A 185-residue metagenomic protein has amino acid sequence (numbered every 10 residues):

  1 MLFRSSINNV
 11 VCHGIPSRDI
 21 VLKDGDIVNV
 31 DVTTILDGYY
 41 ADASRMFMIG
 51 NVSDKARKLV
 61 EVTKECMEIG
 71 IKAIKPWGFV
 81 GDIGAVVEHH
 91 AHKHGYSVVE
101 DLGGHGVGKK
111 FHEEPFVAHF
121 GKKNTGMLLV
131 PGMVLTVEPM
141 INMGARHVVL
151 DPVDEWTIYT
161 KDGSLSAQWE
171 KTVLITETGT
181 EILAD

Functional and structural regions predicted by a protein language model:
M1-D185: Active-site neighborhoods and metal-handling regions in enzymes and metal-associated proteins
